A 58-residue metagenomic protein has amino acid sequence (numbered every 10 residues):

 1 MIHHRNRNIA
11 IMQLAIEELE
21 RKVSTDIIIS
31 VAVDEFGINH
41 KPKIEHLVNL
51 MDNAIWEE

Functional and structural regions predicted by a protein language model:
M1-S30, L47, A54-W56: N-terminal acidic leader/helix
R5, N39-K41, M51: General structural signal for secondary-structure boundaries
V33-I44: Short, basic interhelical loop/turn and adjoining N-cap of the next helix at nucleic-acid- or acidic-partner-contacting
